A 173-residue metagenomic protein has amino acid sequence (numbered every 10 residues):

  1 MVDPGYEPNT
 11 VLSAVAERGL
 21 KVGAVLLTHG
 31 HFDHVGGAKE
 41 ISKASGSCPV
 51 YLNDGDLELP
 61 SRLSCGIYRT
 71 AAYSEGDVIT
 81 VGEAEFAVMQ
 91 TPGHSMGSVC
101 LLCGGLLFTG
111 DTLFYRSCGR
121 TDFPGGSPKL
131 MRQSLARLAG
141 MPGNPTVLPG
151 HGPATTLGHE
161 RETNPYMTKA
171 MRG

Functional and structural regions predicted by a protein language model:
M1-P4, L27-T28, I67, M89-Q90 (+1 more regions): Short, flexible loop segments at the rims of nucleotide/cofactor-binding pockets, characterized by
M1-R18, C100-G110: Conserved beta-strand hairpin/beta-sheet module of binuclear metal-dependent hydrolase folds, prominently
V2, G23-H31, V50-N53, T91-G93 (+2 more regions): Active-site neighborhood of phospho(di)ester-bond hydrolases with catalytic His/Asp-centered motifs
D3, A72, T80, P92 (+1 more regions): Well-ordered beta-strand positions
P4, V35, M131, L135: Aromatic/hydrophobic pocket-lining residues that form the small-molecule binding cavity in soluble enzyme cores
Y6-A84, E162-A170: Active-site HxH/HxHxD metal-binding segment of metal-dependent hydrolases
S64, E85-Q90, S95-G173: Metallo-beta-lactamase
